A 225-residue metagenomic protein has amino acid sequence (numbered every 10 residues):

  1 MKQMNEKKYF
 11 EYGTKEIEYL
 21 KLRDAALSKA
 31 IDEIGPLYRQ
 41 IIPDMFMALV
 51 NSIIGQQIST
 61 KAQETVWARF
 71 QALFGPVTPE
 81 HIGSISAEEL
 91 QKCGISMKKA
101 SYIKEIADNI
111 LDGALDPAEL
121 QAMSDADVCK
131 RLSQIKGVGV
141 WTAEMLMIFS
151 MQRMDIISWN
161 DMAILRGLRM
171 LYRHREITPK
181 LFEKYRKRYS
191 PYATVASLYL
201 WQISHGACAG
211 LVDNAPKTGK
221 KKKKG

Functional and structural regions predicted by a protein language model:
M1-L37, D127, V140-G225: C-terminal accessory module of base-excision DNA glycosylases/AP lyases that mediates lesion recognition and DNA
K15, L22-S52, Q57-G75: A positional/architectural concept
A26-A30, I58-S59, Q63-K136, R188-S190: Alpha-helical ds-nucleic-acid-binding substructure associated with the helix-hairpin-helix region of base-excision DNA
P43, M47, Q121, I156-I157: Residue-level marker of regulatory loop/turn positions in helix-turn-helix DNA-binding domains and in histidine
A48, S52, E88, K130 (+2 more regions): Positions in alpha-helical segments
L49-I54, I103-A107, L146, A196-L200: Short alpha-helical scaffolding segments that buttress acidic/His motifs in well-ordered protein cores
I53, S86-L90, A114, S150 (+2 more regions): Short amphipathic alpha-helical interaction patches enriched in hydrophobic/aromatic residues with interspersed Lys/Arg
